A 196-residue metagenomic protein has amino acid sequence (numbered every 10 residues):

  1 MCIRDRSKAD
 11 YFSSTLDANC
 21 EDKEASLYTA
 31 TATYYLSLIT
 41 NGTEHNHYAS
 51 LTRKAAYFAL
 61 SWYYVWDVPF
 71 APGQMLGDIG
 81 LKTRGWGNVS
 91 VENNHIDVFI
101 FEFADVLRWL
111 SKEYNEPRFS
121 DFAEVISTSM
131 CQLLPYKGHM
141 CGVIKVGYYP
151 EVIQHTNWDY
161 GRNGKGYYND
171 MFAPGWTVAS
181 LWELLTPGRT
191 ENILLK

Functional and structural regions predicted by a protein language model:
M1-I3: Short, small-residue-biased leader/transition segments that mark boundaries at the very start of proteins
R6-A30: Aromatic-lined, polymer-binding surfaces characteristic of secreted/periplasmic polysaccharide-degrading enzymes
D10-A18, G73-D78, T83: Extended, amphipathic alpha-helical scaffolds
K23, G42-N46: Short coil/turn and helix-start
Y35, I39, H47, L51-W66 (+1 more regions): Terminal, non-catalytic domain-edge segments
